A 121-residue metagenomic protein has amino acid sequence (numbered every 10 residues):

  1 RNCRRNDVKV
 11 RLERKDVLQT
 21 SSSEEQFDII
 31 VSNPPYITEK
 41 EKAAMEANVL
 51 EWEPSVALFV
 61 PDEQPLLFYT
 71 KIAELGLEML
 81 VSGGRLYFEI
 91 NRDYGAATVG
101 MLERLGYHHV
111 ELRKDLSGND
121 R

Functional and structural regions predicted by a protein language model:
R1-R121: S-adenosylmethionine
